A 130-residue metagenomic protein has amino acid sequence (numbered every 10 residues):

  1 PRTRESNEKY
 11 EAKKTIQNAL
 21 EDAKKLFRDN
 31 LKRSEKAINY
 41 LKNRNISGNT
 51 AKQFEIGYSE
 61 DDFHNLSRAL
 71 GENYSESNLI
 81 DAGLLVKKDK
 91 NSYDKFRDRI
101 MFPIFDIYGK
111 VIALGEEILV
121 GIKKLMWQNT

Functional and structural regions predicted by a protein language model:
P1-R2: N-terminal structured subdomain of primase-like DNA metabolism proteins
E5-A12, N18-A23, N39, E60-T130: Phosphate-handling DNA/RNA-contact segment within nucleic-acid enzymes
E8-K52: Non-catalytic interaction/clamp surfaces of large macromolecular machines
E55-G57: Aromatic-rich juxtamembrane segments at the membrane interface
